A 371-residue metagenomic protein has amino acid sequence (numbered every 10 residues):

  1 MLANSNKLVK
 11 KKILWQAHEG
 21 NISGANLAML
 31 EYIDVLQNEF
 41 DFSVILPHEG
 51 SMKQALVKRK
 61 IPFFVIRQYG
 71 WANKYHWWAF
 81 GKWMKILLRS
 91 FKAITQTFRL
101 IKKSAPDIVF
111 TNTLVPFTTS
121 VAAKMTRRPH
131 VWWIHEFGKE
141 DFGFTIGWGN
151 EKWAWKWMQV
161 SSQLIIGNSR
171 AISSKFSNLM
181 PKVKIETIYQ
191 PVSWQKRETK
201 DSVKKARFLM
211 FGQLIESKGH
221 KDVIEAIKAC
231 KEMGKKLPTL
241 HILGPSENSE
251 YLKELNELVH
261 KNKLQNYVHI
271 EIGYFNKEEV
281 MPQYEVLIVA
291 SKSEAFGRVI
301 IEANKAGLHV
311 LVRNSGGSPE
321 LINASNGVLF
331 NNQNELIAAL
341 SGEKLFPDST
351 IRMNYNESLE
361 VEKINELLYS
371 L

Functional and structural regions predicted by a protein language model:
N26-E31, A206, I215-K231, K253: A conserved mid-protein helix/loop that constitutes part of the nucleotide-sugar donor-binding site
I45-S51, V192, F211, T239-K253: Glycosyltransferase donor-sugar binding loop
K92-A93, P129, G138-S161: Nucleotide-sugar donor phosphate/pyrophosphate-binding loop at the beta->alpha transition of glycosyltransferases
A171, P191: Carbohydrate-associated surface elements
G244, L252-Y274: Nucleotide-activated donor-binding/catalytic signature segment of Leloir-type glycosyltransferases, i.e., the conserved
K292: Aromatic "clamp/platform" in nucleotide-sugar-dependent glycosyltransferases that forms part of the donor/acceptor
I300, H309-V312: Short hydrophobic beta-strand element within catalytic cores of glycosyltransferases and related nucleotide-activated
N323-N334, S341-K344: Conserved acidic donor-binding segment of nucleotide-sugar-dependent glycosyltransferases
